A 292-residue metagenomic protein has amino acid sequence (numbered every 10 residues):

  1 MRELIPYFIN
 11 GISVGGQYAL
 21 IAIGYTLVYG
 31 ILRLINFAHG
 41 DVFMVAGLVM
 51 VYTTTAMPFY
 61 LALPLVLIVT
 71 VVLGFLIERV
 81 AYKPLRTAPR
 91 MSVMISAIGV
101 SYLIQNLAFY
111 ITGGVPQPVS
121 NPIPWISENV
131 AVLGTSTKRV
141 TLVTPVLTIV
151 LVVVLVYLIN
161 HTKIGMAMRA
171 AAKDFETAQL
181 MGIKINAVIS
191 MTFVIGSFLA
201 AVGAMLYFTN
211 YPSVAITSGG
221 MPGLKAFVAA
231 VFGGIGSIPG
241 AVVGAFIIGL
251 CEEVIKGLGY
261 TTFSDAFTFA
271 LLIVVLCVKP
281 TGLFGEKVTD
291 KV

Functional and structural regions predicted by a protein language model:
M1-L20, V49, Y60-L61, A88-V93 (+4 more regions): Membrane-interfacial amphipathic/re-entrant helices at transmembrane-helix boundaries
I9, I31-L76, V80, L85 (+1 more regions): Membrane-embedded helix boundary and interhelical linker motif in transport proteins
V14, L133-V214, I238-V243: Helix-loop-helix "hairpin" substructures at the membrane interface of multi-pass membrane proteins
G16, Y25-G47, T87-S92, I164-A167 (+6 more regions): Short, non-helical or kinked segments that cap or interrupt transmembrane helices
Y18-L20, M57-I68, F193-A200, L206-A270: Transmembrane alpha-helical segments in multi-pass inner-membrane proteins
G47-Y52, L67-L73, V100-A108, L147-V156 (+4 more regions): Hydrophobic core segments of alpha-helical transmembrane domains in multi-pass membrane transport and ion-translocation
P58-V100, L107, V243-I248, K279: Alpha-helical transmembrane segments within multi-pass membrane transporters and channels
P84-L85, R90-H161, V188-M191, P212 (+5 more regions): Transmembrane helix-bundle core of multi-pass membrane transporters and related energy-transducing complexes
